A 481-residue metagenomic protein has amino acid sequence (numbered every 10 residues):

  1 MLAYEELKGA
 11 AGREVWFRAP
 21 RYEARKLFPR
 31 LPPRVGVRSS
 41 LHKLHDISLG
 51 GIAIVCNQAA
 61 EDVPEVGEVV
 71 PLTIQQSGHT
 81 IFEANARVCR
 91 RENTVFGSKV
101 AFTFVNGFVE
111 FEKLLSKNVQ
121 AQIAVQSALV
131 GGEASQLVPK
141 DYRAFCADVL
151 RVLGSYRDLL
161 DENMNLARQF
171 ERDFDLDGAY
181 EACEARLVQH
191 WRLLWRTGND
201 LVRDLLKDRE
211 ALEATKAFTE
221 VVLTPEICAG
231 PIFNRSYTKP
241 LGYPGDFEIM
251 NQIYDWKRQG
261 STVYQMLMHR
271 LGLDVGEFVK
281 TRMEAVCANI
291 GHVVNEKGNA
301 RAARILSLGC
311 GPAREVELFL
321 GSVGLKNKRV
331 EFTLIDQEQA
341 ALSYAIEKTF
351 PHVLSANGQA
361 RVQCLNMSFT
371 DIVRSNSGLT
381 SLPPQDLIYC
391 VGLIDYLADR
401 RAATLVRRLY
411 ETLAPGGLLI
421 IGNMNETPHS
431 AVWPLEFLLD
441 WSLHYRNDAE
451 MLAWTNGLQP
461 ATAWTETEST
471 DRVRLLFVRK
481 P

Functional and structural regions predicted by a protein language model:
M1-L49, C56-N57, S116-Q136: N-terminal helix initiation/capping motif
A24-V37, E65-F82: Short conserved beta-strand and strand-loop elements enriched in small hydrophobics with frequent Asp/Gly
I52-C56, E92-N106: Short, solvent-exposed secondary-structure boundary/capping segments
K113-V263, N289: N-terminal accessory segments
L150-L201, L273-E277, T281-M283, A288-V293 (+7 more regions): Class I (Rossmann-like) S-adenosyl-L-methionine-dependent methyltransferase catalytic domain, capturing the SAM-binding
A300-G311: Conserved class I S-adenosyl-L-methionine
S375-I388: A short acidic, Gly/Pro-enriched loop at the edge of an enzyme's catalytic core that lines a small-molecule cofactor
D386-R400: A short SAM/SAH-binding and catalytic strip from SAM-dependent methyltransferases
